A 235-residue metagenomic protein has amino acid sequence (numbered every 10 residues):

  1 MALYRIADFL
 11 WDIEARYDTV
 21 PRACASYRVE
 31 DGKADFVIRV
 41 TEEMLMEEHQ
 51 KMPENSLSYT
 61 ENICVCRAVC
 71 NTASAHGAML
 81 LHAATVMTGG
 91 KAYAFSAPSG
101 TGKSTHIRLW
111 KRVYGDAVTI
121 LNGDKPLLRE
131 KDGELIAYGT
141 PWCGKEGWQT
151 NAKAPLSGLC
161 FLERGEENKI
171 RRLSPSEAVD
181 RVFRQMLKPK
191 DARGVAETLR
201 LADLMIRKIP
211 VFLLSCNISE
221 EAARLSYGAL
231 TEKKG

Functional and structural regions predicted by a protein language model:
M1-S99, L109-T119, L127-G235: A noncatalytic interaction/capping subdomain that flanks phosphate/NTP-handling catalytic cores
K103: Conserved lysine of the Walker
H106: Hydrophobic positions on the alpha1 helix immediately C-terminal to the Walker A/P-loop
